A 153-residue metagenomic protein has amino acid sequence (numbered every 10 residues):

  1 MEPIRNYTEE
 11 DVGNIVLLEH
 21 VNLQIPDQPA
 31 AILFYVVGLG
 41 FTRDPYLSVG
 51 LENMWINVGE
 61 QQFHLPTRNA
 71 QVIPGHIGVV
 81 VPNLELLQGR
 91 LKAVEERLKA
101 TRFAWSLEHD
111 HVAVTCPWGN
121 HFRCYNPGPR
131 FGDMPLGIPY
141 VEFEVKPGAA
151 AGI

Functional and structural regions predicted by a protein language model:
M1-N14, H20, P45, K92-A149: Vicinal oxygen chelate
E2-D11, G40-V79, P117-P129: Conserved short beta-strand elements that form part of the metal-binding/catalytic scaffold of enzyme active sites
V12-V16, N22-F63, E144-I153: Core segments of cupin and vicinal oxygen chelate
L18-E19, V72-I77, I138: Eukaryotic phosphotyrosine signaling hubs
Q24, G78-P82, E142-E144: Short hydrophobic/aromatic beta-strand micro-patches that form the beta-sheet surface supporting nucleotide- or nucleic
R68-V94, L107: Eukaryotic helix-linker segments that join adjacent hydrophobic helices
